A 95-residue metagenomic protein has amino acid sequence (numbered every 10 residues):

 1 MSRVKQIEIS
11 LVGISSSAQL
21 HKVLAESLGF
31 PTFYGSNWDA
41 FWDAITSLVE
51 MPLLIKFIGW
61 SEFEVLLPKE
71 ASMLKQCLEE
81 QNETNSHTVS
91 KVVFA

Functional and structural regions predicted by a protein language model:
M1-A95: Positively charged, polar, low-complexity stretches
